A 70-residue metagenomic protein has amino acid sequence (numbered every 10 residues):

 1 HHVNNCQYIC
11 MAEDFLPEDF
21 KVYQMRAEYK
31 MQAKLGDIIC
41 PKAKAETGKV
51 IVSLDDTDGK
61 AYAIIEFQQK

Functional and structural regions predicted by a protein language model:
H1-Y23: Hot-dog-fold acyl-thioester-processing enzymes
Q7, Q24, Q32, Q68-Q69: Residue-identity detector for glutamine
E18-T47, I51: A conserved acidic, glycine/proline-rich C-terminal tail/linker
K34-L35, K44-K70: HotDog/MaoC-like acyl-thioester-processing domains
